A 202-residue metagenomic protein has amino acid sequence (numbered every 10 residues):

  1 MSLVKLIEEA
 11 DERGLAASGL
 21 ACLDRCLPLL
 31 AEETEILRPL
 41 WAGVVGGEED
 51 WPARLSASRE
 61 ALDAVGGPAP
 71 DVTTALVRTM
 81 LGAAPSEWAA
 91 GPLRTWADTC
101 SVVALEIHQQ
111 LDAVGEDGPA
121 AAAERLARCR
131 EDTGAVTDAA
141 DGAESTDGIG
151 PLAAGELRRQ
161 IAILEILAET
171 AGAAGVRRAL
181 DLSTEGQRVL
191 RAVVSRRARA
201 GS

Functional and structural regions predicted by a protein language model:
M1-A21: N-terminal leader/propeptide segments of preproteins
K5-E8, G82, S183: General structural signal for secondary-structure boundaries
A16-G172, R178-D181: Structured binding/interaction patches within domain cores
E165-S202: Low-complexity intrinsically disordered segments
